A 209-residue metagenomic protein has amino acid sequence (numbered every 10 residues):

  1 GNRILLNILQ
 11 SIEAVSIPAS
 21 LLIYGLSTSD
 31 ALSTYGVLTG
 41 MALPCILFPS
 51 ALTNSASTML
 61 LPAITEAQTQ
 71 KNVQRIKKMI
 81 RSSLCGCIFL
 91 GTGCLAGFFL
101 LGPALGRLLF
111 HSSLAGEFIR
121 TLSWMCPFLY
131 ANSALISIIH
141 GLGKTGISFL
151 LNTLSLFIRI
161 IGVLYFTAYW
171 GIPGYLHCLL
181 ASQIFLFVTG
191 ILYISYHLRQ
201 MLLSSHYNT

Functional and structural regions predicted by a protein language model:
N2, Y35-A42, K78-G91: Junctions where cytoplasmic loops transition into the N-terminal start of transmembrane alpha-helices in multi-pass
P18-L47, G116: Interfacial/gating helices of multi-pass transporter permease domains
T28-A31, L61-R81: Hydrophobic, small-residue-rich membrane helices and short re-entrant helix-turn-helix hairpins that build
G40, C87, I119-L122, C126 (+2 more regions): Residue-level recognition of transmembrane alpha-helices in multi-pass small-molecule transporters/permeases
I46-Q70: Helix-loop junctions and terminal segments of transmembrane helices in multi-pass membrane transport/translocation
G93-H111: Short membrane-interface helical motifs at transmembrane helix boundaries in multi-pass membrane transporters
W124-L154: Membrane-interface junctions at transmembrane-helix termini in multi-pass inner-membrane proteins
G143-G146, L156-V188, Y196, Q200: Membrane-interface helix-loop junctions in multi-pass transport and translocation proteins
